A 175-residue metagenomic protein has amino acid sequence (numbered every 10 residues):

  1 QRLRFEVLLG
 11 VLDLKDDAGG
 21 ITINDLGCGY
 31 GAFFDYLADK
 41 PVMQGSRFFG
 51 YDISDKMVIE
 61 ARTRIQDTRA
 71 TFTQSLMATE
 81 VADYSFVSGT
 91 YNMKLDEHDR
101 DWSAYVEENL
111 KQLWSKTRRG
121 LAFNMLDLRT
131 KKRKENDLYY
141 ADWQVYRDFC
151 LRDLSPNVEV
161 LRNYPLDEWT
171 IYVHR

Functional and structural regions predicted by a protein language model:
Q1-A18, Y36: Conserved alpha-helix/loop element of class I SAM-dependent methyltransferases that forms part of the SAM/SAH-binding
N24, Y30-T71, L76: Class I SAM-dependent methyltransferase SAM/SAH-binding core
Y84-S103: A short SAM/SAH-binding and catalytic strip from SAM-dependent methyltransferases
Y91-M93, L126-K131: Short "lid" loop at the C-terminus of a central beta-strand within the Rossmann-like core of SAM-dependent
D101-N109, D142: Charged helix-capping and loop-helix junction motifs
E108-Q112, K116: Short, conserved SAM-binding segment of the class I
T117-M125: Conserved beta-strand signature within the Rossmann-like core of class I S-adenosyl-L-methionine
K134-R175: Class I S-adenosyl-L-methionine
